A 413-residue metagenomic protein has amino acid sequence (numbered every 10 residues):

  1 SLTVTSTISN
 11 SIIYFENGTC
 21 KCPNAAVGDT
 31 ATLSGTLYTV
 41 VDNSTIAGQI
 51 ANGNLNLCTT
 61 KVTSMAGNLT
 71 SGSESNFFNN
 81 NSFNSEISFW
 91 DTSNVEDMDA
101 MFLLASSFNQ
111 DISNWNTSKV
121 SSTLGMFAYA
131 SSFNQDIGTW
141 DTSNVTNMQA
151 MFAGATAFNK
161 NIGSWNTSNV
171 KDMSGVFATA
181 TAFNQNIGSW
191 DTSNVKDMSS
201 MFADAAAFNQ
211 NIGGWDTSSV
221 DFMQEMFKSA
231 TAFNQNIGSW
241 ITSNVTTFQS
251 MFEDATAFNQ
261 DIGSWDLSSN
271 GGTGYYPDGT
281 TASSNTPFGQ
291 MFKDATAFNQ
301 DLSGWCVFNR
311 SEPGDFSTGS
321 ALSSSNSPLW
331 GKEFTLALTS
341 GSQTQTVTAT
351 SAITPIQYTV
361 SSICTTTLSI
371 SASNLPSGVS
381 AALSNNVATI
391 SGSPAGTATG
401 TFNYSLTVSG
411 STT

Functional and structural regions predicted by a protein language model:
S1, Y358, A398-T412: A short beta-strand micro-motif common to beta-rich folds, especially ectodomain repeats
S1-T335: Negatively charged
N68-F77, I356-I363, S371: Acidic, Ser/Thr
M126, S317, I353-S362, L406: Core beta-strand segments of extracellular beta-sandwich domains
F334-S342: Proline-enriched interdomain boundary motifs that mark the N-terminal boundary and often initiate the first structured
T344-A352: Short, solvent-exposed loop/linker segments at the N-terminal edge of repeated beta-sheet extracellular domains
V360-V387: Surface-exposed or secretory-pathway low-complexity segments enriched in glycine-proline and Ser/Thr/acidic residues
T389-T399: Extracellular/luminal low-complexity segments enriched in Ser/Thr/Pro
